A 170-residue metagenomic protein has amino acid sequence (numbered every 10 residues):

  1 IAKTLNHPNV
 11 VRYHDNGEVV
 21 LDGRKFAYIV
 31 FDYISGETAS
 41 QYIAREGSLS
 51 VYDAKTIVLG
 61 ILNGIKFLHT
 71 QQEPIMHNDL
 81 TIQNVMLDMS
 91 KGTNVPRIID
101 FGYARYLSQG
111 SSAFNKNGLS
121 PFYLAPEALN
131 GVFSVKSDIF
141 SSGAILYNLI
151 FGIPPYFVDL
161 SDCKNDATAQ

Functional and structural regions predicted by a protein language model:
R12-K25: Short beta-strand micro-motifs within the conserved protein kinase catalytic domain, predominantly in the N-lobe
D22-T38: Conserved short submotifs of the Hanks-type protein kinase catalytic core that shape the nucleotide-binding pocket
A39-L49: AlphaC helix of the protein kinase catalytic domain
I57-V58: Activation segment signature within eukaryotic-like protein kinase domains
H69-D88: Catalytic-loop of the protein kinase fold
A113-E127: Conserved activation segment of eukaryotic-like protein kinases, specifically the C-terminal portion of the activation
D138: Conserved catalytic-loop aspartate of Hanks-type protein kinases
